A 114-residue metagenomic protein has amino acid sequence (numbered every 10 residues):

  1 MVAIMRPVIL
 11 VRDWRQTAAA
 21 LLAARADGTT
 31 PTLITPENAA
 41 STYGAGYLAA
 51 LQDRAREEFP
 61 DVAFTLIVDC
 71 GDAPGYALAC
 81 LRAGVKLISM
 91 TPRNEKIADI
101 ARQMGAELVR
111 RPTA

Functional and structural regions predicted by a protein language model:
M1-F64: Conserved N-terminal beta1-alpha1 strand-loop-helix module at the mouth
A26-T30, T35-A39, R93-A114: Conserved anion-binding
Y43-L48, L66-D72, A101-G105: Low-complexity, flexible helical/coil segments
R54-F59, C80-R82, V109-A114: A general structural signal for short secondary-structure boundary/capping elements
V62-A98: Mid-chain, well-packed structural core segment of small domains
